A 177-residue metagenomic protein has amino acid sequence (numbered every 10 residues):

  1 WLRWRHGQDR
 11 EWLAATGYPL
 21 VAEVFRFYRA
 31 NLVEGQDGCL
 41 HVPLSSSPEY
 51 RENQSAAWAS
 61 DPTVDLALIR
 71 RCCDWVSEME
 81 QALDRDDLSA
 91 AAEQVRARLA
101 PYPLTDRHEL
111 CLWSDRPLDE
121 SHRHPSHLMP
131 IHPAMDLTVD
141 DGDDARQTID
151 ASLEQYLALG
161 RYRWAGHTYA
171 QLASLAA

Functional and structural regions predicted by a protein language model:
W1-R10, A15-Y18, T63-A177: Active-site core of glycosidic bond-cleaving carbohydrate-active enzymes
E23-M79: Acidic/histidine-rich catalytic neighborhood
